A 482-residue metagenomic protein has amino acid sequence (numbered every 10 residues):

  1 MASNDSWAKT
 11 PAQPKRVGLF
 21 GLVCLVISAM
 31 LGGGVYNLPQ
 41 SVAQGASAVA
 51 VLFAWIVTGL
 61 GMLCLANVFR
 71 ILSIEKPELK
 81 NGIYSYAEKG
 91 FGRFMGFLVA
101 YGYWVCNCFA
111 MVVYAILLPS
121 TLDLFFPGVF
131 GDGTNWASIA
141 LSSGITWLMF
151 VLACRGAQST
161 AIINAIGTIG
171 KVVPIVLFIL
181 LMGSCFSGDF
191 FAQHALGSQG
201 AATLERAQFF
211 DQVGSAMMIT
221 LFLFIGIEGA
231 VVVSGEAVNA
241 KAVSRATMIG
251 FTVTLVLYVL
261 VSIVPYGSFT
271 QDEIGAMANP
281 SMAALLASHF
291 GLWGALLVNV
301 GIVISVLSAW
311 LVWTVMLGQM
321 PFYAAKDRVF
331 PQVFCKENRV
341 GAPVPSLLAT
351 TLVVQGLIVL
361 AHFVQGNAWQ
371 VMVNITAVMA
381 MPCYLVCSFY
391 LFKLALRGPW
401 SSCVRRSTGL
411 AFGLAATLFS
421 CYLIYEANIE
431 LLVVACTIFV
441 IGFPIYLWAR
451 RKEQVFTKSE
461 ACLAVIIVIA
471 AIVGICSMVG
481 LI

Functional and structural regions predicted by a protein language model:
M1-Q40, Q44-G45, V49-L52, M62-I71 (+3 more regions): Membrane-interface "cap" regions at the ends of multi-pass membrane proteins
W7-K15, L52, V129-A137, I169-N299: Helix-loop-helix junctions that connect adjacent transmembrane segments in multi-pass membrane transporters
P14, G18-L19, I139-S143, N239-A240 (+3 more regions): Loop-to-transmembrane helix boundary motifs in multi-pass membrane proteins
K15-V26, G92-V105, L141-I145, E205-M218 (+3 more regions): Select transmembrane alpha-helical segments in multipass membrane proteins
A43-Q44, A54, L63-T146, F150-C154 (+2 more regions): Hydrophobic transmembrane alpha-helices that form the core helical bundles of multi-pass secondary transporters
Y84-E88, G92, L124-G128, T203 (+2 more regions): TM-loop-TM module centered on a large, flexible mid-protein loop between adjacent transmembrane helices in multi-pass
A137-F191, T247-F251, A377-P382, T408-F412 (+2 more regions): Membrane-interface loop-to-helix entry segments
E337-N338, Y384-I469: C-terminal membrane-solvent junction of multi-pass transporters and transport-like membrane proteins
